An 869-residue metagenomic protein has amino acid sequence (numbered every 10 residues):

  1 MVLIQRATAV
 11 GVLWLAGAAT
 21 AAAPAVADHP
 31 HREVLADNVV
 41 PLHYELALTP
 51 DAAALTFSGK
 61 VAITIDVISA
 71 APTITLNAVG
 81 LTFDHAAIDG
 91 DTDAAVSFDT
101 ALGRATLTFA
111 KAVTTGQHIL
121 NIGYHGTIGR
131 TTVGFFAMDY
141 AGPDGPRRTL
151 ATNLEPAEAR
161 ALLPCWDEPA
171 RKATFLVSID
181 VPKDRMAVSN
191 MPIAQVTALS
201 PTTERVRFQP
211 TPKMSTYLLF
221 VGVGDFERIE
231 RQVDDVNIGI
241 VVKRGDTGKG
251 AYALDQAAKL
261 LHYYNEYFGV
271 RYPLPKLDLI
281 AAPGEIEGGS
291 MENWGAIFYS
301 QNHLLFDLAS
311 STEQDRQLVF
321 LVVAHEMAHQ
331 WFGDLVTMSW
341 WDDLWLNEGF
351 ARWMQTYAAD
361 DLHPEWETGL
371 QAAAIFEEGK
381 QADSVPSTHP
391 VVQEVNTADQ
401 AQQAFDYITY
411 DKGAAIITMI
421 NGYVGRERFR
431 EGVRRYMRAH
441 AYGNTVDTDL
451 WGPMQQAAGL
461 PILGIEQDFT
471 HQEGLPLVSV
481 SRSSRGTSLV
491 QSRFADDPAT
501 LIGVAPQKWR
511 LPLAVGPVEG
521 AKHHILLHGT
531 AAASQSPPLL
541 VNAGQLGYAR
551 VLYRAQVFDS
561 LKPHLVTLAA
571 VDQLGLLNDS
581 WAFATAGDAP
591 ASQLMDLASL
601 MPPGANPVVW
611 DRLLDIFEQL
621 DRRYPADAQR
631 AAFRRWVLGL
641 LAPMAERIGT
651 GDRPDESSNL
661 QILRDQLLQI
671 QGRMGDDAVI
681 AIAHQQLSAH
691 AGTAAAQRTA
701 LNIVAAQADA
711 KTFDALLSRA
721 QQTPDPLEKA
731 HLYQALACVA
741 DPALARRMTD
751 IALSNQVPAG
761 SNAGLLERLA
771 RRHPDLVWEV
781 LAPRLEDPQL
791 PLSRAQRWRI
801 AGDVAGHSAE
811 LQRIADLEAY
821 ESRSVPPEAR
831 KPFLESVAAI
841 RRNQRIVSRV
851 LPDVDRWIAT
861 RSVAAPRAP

Functional and structural regions predicted by a protein language model:
M1-T8: Bacterial N-terminal signal peptides that target proteins for export
T8-A18: Bacterial N-terminal signal peptides
A9, A21-S58, D144-T149, P169 (+1 more regions): N-terminal, polar/Ser/Thr-rich
A62-G80, L176-P182, F494-L513: Surface-exposed beta-strand/loop patches in extracellular or lumenal glycoproteins
A78-A141, P164, P169, P201-T202 (+1 more regions): A surface-exposed beta-strand-loop module
G123-F226, Y252, A570-L577: Extended, low-hydrophobicity, Ser/Thr/Pro/Gly-biased non-transmembrane segments
T149, F208, D234-I502, R612 (+6 more regions): Hydrophobic alpha-helical and helix-loop surface patches within well-folded domains that function as non-catalytic
E377-E378, S384, Y407, S488-V490 (+3 more regions): Long, ordered, helix-rich scaffold segments
